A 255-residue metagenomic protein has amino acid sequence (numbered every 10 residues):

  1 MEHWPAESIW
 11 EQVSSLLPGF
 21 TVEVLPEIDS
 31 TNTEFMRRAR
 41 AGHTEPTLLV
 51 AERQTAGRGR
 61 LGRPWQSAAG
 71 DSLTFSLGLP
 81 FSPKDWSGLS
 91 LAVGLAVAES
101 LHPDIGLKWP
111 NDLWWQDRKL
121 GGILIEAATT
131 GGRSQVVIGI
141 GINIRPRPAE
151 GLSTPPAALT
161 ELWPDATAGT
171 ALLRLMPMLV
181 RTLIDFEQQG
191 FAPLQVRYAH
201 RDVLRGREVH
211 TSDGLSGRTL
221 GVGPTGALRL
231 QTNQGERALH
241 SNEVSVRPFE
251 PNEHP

Functional and structural regions predicted by a protein language model:
M1-S100, E253-P255: N-terminal lobe of the biotin/lipoate ligase/transferase fold
M1-W4, L17-P18, S82-I105, W115-P255: Long, positively charged amphipathic alpha-helical accessory segments at protein N-termini or as interdomain linkers
P26, L107-W109: Short loop/edge segments at beta-strand edges and connector loops that shape dinucleotide/nucleotide cofactor-binding
